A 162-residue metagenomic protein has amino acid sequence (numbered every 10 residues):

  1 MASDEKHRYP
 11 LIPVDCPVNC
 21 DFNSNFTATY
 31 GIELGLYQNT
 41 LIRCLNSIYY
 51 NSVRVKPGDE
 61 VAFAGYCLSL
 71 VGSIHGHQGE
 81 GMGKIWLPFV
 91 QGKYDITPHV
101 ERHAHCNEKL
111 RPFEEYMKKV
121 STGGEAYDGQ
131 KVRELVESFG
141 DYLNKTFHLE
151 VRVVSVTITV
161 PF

Functional and structural regions predicted by a protein language model:
M1-F162: Small-residue-biased structural context
